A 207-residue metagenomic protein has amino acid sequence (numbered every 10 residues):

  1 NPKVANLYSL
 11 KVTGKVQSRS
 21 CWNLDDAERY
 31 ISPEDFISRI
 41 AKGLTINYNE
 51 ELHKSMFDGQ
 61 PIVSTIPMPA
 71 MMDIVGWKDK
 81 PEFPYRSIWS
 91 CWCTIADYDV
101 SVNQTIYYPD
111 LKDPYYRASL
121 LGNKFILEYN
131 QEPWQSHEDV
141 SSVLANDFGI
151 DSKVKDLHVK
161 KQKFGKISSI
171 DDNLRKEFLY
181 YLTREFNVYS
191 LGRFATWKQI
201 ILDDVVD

Functional and structural regions predicted by a protein language model:
N1-L10: N-terminal FAD cofactor-binding segment of flavoenzymes
K11-P61, T65-D73: Helical element adjacent to the flavin cofactor pocket in flavoenzyme catalytic cores
R29-I37, R86, L111-K112, H137 (+2 more regions): A structural signal for well-ordered alpha-helical scaffolds and beta->alpha junctions
R39, D113-P114, L174-E177: A short, acidic, amphipathic alpha-helical segment used as a generic capping/interface helix at domain edges
E51-D113, G122: Central helical "cap/lid" subdomain
A70-I74, P114-R117, Q135-S136, W197-I200: Short catalytic/ligand-binding loop motif for oxyanion handling, primarily in non-cytosolic enzymes, centered on
L121-D207: Conserved flavin/dinucleotide-binding core of flavoenzymes
